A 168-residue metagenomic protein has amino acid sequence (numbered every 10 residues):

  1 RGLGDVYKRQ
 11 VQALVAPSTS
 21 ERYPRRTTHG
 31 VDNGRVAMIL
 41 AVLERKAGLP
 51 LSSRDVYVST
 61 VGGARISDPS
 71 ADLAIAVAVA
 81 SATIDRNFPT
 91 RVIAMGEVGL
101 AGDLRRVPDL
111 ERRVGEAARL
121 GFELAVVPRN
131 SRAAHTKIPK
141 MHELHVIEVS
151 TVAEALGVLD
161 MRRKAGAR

Functional and structural regions predicted by a protein language model:
R1, D5-R168: Peripheral, non-AAA+ core regions of ATP-driven protein-machinery
